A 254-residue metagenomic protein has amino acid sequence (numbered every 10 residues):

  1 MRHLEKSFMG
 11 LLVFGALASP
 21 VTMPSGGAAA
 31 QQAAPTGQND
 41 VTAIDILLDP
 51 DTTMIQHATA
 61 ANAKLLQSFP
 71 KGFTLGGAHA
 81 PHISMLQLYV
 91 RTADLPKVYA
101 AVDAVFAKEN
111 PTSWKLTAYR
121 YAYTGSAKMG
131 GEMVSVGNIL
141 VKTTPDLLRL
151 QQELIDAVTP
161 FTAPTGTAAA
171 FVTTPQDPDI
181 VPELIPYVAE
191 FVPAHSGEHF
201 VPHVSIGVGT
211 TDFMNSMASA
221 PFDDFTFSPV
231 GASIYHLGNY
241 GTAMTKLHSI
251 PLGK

Functional and structural regions predicted by a protein language model:
M1-L11: Bacterial N-terminal signal peptides that target proteins for export
G10-T22: Bacterial N-terminal signal peptides
P20-Q32: Signal peptide processing junction and immediate N-terminal pro/mature segment of secreted/exported proteins
Q31-G131, T144-S233, L237-K254: Basic, often amphipathic N-terminal segments
V136-T143: Short histidine-centered catalytic/ligand-binding loop motif
